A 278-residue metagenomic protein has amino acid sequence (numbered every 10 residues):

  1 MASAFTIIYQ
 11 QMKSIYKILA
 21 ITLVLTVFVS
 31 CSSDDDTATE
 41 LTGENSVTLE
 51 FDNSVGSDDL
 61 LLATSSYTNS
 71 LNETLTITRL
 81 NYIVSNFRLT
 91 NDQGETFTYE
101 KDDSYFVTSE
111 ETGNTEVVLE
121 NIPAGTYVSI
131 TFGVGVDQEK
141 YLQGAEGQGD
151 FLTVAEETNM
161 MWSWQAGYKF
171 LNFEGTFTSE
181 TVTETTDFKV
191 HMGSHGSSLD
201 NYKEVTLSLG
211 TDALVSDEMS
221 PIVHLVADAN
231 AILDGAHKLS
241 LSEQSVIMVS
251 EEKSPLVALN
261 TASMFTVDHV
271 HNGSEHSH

Functional and structural regions predicted by a protein language model:
I8-L19: Bacterial N-terminal signal peptides that target proteins for export
I18-I21, T74: Generic hydrophobic alpha-helical membrane-segment signal
V27-S30: C-terminal motif of bacterial Sec signal peptides marking the signal peptidase cleavage site
S32-H278: A short, solvent-exposed, low-complexity linear motif enriched for acidic/polar residues with Pro/Gly/Ser/Thr
